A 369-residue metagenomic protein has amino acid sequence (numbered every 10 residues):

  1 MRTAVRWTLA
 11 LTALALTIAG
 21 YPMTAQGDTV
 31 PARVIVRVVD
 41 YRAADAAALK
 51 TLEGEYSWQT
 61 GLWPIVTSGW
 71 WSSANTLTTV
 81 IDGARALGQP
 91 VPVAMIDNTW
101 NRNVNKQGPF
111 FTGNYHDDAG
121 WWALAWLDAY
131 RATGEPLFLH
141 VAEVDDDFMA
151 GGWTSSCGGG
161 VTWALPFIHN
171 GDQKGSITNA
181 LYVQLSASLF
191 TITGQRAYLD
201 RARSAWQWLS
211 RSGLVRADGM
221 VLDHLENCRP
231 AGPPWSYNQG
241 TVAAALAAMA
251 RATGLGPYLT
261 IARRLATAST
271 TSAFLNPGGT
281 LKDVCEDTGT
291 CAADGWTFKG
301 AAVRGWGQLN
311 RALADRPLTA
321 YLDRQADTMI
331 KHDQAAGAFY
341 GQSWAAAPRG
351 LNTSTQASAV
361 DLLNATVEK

Functional and structural regions predicted by a protein language model:
M1-D28: Secretory targeting and sorting signals
P31-W121, A129-A132, C157-G159, Q173-K174 (+3 more regions): CBM-like carbohydrate-recognition segments
D97-L189, L199-R203: Extended ligand-binding groove/face enriched in aromatic
N98, R102, V144, F148 (+5 more regions): The canonical alpha-helical register within tetratricopeptide repeats
N179, S186-F190, A197-M249: Active-site cradle of extracellular carbohydrate-active enzymes
T241-T253, Y258-F274: Oxyanion-binding "anion nests"
